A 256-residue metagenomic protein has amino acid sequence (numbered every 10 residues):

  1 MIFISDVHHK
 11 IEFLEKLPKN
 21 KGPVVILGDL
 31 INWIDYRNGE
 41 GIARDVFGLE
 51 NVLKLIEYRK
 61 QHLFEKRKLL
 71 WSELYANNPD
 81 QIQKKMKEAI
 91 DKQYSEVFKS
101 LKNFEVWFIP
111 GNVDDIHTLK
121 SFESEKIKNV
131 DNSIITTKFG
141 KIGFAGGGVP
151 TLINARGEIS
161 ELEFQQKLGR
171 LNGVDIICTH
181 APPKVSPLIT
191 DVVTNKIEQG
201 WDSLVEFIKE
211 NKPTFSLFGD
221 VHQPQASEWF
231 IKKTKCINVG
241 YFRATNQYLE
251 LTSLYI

Functional and structural regions predicted by a protein language model:
M1-H8, F139-T151, I176-H180, K235-Y241: Active-site-proximal beta-strand elements of phosphoester/diester hydrolases
I4, H9-T137, V239: Core catalytic region of metal-dependent phosphoesterases/phosphodiesterases, especially metallo-beta-lactamase-like
H8-L14, I31-D35, I109-L119, I135 (+4 more regions): Active-site environment of divalent metal-dependent phosphoester hydrolases
G22-P23, V174, L204-V221: Proline-aspartate-enriched helix->loop->beta-strand connector
I26, I31, E40, L171-T190: Short acidic, glycine-rich surface-loop motifs adjacent to enzyme active sites
L101-V106, N211-T214, K232-T234: A short helix->loop->beta-strand "cap" motif at the edges of active sites that frequently abuts
I134-F139, R156, E206-N211, P224-I256: Binuclear metal-dependent phosphoesterase catalytic core
F139-I176, T194-V205: Binuclear metal-dependent hydrolase catalytic cores centered on His/Asp/Glu-rich metal-binding motifs
